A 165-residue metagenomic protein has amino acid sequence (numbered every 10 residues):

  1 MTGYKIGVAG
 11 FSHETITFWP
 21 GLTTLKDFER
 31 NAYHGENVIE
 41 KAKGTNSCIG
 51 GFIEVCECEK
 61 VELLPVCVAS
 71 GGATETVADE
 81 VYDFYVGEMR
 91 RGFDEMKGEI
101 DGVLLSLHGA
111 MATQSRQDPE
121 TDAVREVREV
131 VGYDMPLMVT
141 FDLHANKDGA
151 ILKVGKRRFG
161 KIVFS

Functional and structural regions predicted by a protein language model:
M1-C58: N-terminal amphipathic/basic leader segments beginning at the initiator methionine
G7, S12-E14, V77-V86, E95-S165: Active-site histidine-anchored catalytic micro-motif
L22, C58-P65, K153-K156: Short, compositionally biased low-complexity segments
L25-K26, L63-V68, T121: A broad, low-specificity signal for short, low-complexity segments enriched in glycine/proline and polar/charged
R30-I39, C67-V77, H108: Glycine-/proline-rich flexible loop or hinge segments
G44, C48, A73-V77, D142: A broadly tuned "polar low-complexity/structure-edge" signature
N46-I49, V86, R90, V124: Short, hydrophobic/amphipathic alpha-helical packing segments that form internal helix faces or helix-helix interfaces
I53-D94: Low-complexity, highly charged intrinsically disordered N-terminal segments that act as targeting/localization
